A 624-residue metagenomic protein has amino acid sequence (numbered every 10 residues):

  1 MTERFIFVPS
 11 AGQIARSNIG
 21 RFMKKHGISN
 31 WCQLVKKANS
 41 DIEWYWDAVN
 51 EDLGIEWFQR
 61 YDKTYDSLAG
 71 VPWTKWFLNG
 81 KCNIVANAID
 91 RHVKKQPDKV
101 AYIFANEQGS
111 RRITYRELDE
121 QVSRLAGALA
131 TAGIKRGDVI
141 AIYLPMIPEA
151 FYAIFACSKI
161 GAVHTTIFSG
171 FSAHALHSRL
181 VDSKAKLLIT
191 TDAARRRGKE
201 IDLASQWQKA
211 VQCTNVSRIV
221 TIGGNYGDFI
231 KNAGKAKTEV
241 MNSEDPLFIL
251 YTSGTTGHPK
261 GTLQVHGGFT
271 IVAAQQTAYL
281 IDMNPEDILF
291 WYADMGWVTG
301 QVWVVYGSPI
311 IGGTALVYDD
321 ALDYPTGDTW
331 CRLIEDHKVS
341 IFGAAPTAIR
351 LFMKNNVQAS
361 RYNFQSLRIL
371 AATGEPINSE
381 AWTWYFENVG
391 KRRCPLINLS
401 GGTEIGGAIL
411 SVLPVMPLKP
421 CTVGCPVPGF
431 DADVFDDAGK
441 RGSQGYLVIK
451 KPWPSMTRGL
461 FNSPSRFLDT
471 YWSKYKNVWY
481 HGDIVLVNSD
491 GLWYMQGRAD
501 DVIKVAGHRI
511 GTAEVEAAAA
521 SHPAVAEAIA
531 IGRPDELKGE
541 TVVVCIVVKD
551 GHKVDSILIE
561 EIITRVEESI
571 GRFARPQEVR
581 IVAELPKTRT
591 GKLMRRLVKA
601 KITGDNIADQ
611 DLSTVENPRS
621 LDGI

Functional and structural regions predicted by a protein language model:
L34-K37, V85-A86, A101-F155, S172-H177 (+4 more regions): Conserved AMP-binding/adenylate-forming core of the ANL superfamily
D98-V100, T221-G224, N232-Y251, H258 (+3 more regions): Conserved pre-ATP/AMP-binding loop-to-beta segment of ANL
E107, L187-S243, N355-N356: ANL superfamily adenylate-forming
I142, I167-D192, E335, F342 (+8 more regions): AMP-binding/adenylate-forming catalytic core of the ANL superfamily
P145, L187-Q206, D319-L322, H337-W384 (+2 more regions): Adenylate-forming
T221, L537, E568-L593, N606-I624: AMP-binding/adenylate-forming catalytic domain of the ANL superfamily
T270-I288, V298-S340, K354-V357: Conserved AMP-binding/adenylation subdomain of ANL enzymes
Y318, E335, R368-L370, I377-L492 (+2 more regions): Conserved AMP-binding/adenylate-forming
